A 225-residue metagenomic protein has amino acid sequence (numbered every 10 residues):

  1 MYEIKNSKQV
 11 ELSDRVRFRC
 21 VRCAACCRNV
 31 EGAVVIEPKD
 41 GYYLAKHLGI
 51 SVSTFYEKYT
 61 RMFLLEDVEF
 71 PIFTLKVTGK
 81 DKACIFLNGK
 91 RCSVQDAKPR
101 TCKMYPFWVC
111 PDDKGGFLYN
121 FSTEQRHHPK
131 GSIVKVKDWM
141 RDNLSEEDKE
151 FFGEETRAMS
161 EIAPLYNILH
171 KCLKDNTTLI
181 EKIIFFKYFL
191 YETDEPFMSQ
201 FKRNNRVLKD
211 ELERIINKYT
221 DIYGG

Functional and structural regions predicted by a protein language model:
M1-G225: Short loop/turn segments that flank or connect secondary-structure elements
